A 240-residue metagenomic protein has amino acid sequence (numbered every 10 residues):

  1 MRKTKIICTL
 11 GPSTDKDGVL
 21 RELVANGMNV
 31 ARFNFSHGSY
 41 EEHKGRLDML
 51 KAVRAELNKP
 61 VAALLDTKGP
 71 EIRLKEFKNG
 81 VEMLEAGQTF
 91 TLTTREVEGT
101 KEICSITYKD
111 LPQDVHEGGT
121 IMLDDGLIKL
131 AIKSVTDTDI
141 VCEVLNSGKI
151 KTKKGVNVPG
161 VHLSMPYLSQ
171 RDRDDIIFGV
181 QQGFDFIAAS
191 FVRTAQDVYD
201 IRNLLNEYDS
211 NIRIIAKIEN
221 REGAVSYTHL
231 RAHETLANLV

Functional and structural regions predicted by a protein language model:
M1-C8, D17, R21-V30, H43-A52 (+1 more regions): Charge-biased, low-complexity intrinsically disordered regions
T4-T14, C104, N157-R171, K217-A224: Active-site mouth loops of central-metabolism enzymes
I6-C8, A31-F33, A63-L65, I187 (+1 more regions): Hydrophobic faces of well-ordered beta-strands that scaffold small-molecule active sites in alpha/beta enzyme cores
T9, N34, D66, G118 (+2 more regions): Conserved, mostly hydrophobic/aromatic
G11-S13, S36, K68-P70, L145 (+2 more regions): Active-site beta-loop-alpha junctions enriched in small/polar residues
S39-L50, V192-L205: Active-site-adjacent beta->alpha loops and helix N-cap segments on the catalytic face of soluble alpha/beta enzymes
L74-R173: Beta-strand/loop-dominated core regions that host nucleotide or nucleotide-derived cofactor-binding catalytic loops
T228-T235: Conserved small/polar residues in nucleotide/adenosyl-binding loops
